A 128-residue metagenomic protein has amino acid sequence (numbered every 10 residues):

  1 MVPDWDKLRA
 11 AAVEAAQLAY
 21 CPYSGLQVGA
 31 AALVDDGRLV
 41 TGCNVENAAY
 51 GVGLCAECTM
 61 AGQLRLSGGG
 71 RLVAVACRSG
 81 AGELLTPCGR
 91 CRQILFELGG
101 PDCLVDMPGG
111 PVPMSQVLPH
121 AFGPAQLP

Functional and structural regions predicted by a protein language model:
V2-C21, S67-P128: C-terminal binding/interaction regions
A11-E14, A56-L64: Short, well-ordered amphipathic alpha-helical segments that serve as non-catalytic structural scaffolds within diverse
Y23-G25, L54: Short glycine/proline-enriched turns and hinge-like loops at secondary-structure junctions
G25-V34: Short beta-strand scaffold segments in enzyme catalytic cores
L33-D35, N44-V45: Histidine- and/or cysteine-centered catalytic micro-motif in compact active-site loops
C43-C58: Compact, glycine-rich, soluble single-domain proteins
